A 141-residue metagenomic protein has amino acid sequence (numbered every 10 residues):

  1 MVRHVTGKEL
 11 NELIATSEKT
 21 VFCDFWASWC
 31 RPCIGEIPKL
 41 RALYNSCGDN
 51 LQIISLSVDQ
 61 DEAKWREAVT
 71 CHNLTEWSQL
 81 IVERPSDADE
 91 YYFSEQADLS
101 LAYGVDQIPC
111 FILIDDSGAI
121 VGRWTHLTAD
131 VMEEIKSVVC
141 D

Functional and structural regions predicted by a protein language model:
V2-V21: A short beta-strand-turn-helix
S17-V21, G48-Q52, L74-W77, D116: Loop/turn elements at helix/coil->beta-strand transitions in domains of secreted/extracellular proteins
E18-V21, F25-W29, Q60-D61, Q107: Short pre-active-site segment immediately N-terminal to redox-active cysteine/selenocysteine motifs in thiol-based
D24, I54-S57, I81: Short beta-strand segments
S28-G35, C110: C-type cytochrome heme c attachment motif
G35-T75, D87-D98: Structural microenvironment flanking redox-active thiols in thiol-disulfide oxidoreductases
W65, Q79, F111: Hydrophobic, well-ordered secondary-structure elements that form the walls of internal hydrophobic environments
L74, P85-V139: Thiol/disulfide oxidoreductase modules built on the thioredoxin-like
